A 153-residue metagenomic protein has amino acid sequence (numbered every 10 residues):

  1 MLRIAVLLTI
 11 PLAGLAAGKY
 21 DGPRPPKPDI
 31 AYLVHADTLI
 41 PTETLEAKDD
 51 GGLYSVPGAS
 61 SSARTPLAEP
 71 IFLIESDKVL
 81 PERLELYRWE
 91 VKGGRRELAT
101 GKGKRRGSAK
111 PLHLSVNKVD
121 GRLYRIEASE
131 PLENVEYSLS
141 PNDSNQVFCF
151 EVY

Functional and structural regions predicted by a protein language model:
M1-L7: Sec-dependent signal peptide recognition, specifically the positively charged N-region followed immediately by
L8-A17: Hydrophobic h-region of N-terminal signal peptides that target proteins for export in Gram-negative bacteria
I10, S138-S140: Alpha-helix C-terminal capping segments
A17-K102, P141-Y153: Primarily secretory-pathway and cell-envelope proteins
P66-A68, K118-D120, P131: Solvent-exposed loop and beta-edge segments used for protein-protein assembly and interaction
L98-G121: Extended, solvent-exposed segments with strong compositional bias
R122, A128-S138: A glycine-anchored, Pro-Gly-centered beta-turn/N-cap motif
R125-I126, S144: ATP-dependent kinase catalytic cores of phosphoinositide-metabolizing enzymes and PI3K-like protein kinases
